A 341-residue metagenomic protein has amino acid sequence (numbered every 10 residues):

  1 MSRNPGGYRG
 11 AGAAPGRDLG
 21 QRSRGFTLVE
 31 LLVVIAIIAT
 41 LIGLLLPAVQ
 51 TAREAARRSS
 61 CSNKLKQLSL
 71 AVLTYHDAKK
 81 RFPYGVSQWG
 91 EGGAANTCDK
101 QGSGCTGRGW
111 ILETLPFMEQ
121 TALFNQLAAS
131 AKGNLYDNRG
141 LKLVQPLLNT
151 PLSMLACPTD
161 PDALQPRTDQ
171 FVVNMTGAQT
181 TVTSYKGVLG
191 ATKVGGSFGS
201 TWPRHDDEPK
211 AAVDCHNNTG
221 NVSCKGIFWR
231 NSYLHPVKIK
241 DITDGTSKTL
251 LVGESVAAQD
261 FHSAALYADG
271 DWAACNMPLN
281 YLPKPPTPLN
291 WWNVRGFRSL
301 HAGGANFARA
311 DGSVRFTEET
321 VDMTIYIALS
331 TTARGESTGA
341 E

Functional and structural regions predicted by a protein language model:
M1-L28, G90-G92: N-terminal leader/signal peptides at the extreme start of proteins
R9-G12, I37, L46, H262-L266: N-terminal cationic amphipathic segment used for targeting or macromolecule association
G10, A14, Q21-S23, A39-L41 (+2 more regions): N-terminal functional modules and adjacent low-complexity/disordered segments of proteins
A14-G20, V33, G253, T320: Ubiquitous "structural anchor" signal
P15-R17, T51, L266-A268: Exposed, low-complexity/repetitive linear segments and helix-based recognition motifs, biased toward charged/polar
R22-R57, Q67: N-terminal single-pass transmembrane signal-anchor helix
A55-E341: Surface-exposed loop/linker segments characteristic of extracytoplasmic
